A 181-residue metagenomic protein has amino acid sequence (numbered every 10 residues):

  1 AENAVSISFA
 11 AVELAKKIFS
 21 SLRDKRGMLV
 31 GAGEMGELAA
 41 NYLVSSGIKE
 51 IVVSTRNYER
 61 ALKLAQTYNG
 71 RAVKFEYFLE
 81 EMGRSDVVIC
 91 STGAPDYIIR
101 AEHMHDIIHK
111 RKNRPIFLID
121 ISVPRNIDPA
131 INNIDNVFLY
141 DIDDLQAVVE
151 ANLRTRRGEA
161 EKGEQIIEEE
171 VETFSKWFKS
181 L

Functional and structural regions predicted by a protein language model:
A1-R23: Glycine/serine-rich phosphate-binding loop and adjoining beta1-alpha1 elements at the start of nucleotide-handling
E2, S6, V30, R56-E59 (+3 more regions): Conserved active-site and cofactor/substrate-binding residues in soluble primary-metabolism enzymes
F9-E13, L62, E168: Predominant activation on well-ordered alpha-helical scaffold segments within soluble catalytic domains
K16-V87: Glycine-rich phosphate/diphosphate-binding loop of Rossmann-like nucleotide-binding domains
A40-N41, A65-Q66, R100-M104, P129-N132: Short amphipathic alpha-helical segments
G70-M104, H109-I119, V123-P124: Rossmann-like NAD(P)-binding element
H105-F117, I121-L181: Adenosine-phosphate binding glycine-rich loop
